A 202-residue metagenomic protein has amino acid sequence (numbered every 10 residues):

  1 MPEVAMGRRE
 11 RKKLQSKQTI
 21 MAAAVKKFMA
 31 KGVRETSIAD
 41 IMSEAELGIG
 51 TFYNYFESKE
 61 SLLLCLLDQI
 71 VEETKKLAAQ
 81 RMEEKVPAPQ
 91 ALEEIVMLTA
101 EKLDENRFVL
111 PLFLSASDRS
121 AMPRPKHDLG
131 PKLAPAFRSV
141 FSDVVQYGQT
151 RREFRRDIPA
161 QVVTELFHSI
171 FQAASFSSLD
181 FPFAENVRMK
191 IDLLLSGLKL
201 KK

Functional and structural regions predicted by a protein language model:
M1-E3, E94, L98-E101, S139 (+2 more regions): C-terminal peripheral helix-coil segments that are non-catalytic and often amphipathic
G7-R11, Q15, E57, S61 (+9 more regions): Residues at secondary-structure transition points
K12-V25, I41, L66-I70, T74 (+1 more regions): Generic hydrophobic, amphipathic alpha-helix propensity
T19, K27-S61, C65: Helix-turn-helix
A30-R34, K85, N106, R151: Short coil/turn segments at alpha/beta junctions that flank glycine-rich nucleotide-binding fingerprints
C65, K76-E105, T164-F167, V187: Hydrophobic alpha-helical connector segments
E72-K75, A79, P123-R151, A160-E165 (+1 more regions): Amphipathic alpha-helical packing segments from all-alpha helical-bundle domains
K102-R124: Amphipathic alpha-helical segments used for helix-helix packing
